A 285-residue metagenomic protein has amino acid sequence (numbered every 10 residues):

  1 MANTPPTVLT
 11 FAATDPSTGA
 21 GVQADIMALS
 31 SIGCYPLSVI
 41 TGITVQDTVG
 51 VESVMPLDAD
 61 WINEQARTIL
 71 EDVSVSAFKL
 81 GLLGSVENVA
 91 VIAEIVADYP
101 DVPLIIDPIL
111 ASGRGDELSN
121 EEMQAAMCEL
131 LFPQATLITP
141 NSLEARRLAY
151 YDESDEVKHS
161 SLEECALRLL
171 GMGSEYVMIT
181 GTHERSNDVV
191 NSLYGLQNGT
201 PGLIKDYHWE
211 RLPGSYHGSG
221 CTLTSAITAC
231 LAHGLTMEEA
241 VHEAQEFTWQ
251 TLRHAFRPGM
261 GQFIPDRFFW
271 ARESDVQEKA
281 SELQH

Functional and structural regions predicted by a protein language model:
A2-T10, I26-G113, E273-S274: Conserved N-terminal subdomain of the carbohydrate kinase-like
F11-S17, L203-H217: Short pre-catalytic strand/loop immediately N-terminal to key active-site residues, enriched for Gly-Thr
G33-L37, P201-K205, C230-A244: Phosphate-handling active-site elements
P56, E238-H285: Charged C-terminal helix
W61, E87-D101, C128, L196-D206 (+1 more regions): Nucleotide and nucleotide-moiety/phosphate-recognizing core
E121-L203: Conserved phosphate/ATP/ADP-binding segment of small-molecule kinases
R146-R147, G214-M237: Short, small-residue alpha-helix embedded
